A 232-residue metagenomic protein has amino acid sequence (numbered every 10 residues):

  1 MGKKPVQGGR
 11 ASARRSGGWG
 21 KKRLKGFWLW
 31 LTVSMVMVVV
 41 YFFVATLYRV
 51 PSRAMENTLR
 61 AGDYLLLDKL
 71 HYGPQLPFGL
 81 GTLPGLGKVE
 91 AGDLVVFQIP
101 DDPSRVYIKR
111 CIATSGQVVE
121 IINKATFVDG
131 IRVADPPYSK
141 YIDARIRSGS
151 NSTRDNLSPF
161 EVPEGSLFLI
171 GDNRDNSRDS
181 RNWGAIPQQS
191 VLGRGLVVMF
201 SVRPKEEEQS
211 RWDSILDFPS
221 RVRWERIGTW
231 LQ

Functional and structural regions predicted by a protein language model:
G2-F27, V39, F43-R49, R53-Q232: Soluble "head" domains of membrane/secretory-pathway proteins
L29-M37: Hydrophobic alpha-helical membrane-embedded or membrane-associated segments
